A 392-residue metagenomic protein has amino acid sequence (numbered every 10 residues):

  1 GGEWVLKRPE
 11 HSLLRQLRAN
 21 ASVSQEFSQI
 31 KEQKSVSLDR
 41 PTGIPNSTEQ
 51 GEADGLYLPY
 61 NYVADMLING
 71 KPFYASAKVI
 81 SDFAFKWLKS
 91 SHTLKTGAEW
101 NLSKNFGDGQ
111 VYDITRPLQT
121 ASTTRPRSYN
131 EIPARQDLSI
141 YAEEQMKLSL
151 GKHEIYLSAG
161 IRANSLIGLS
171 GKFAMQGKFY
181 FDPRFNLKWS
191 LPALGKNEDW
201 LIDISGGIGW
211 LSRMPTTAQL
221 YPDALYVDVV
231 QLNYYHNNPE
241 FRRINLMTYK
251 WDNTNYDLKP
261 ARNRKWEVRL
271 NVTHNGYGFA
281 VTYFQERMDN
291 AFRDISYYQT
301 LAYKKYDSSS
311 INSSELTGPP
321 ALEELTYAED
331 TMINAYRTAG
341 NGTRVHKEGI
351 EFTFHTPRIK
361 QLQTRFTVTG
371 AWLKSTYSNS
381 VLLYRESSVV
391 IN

Functional and structural regions predicted by a protein language model:
G1, G70-K78, R135-Y141, Y180-N186 (+5 more regions): Transmembrane beta-barrel architecture of outer-membrane proteins
G2-K172, G349: Face-selective signature of the C-terminal outer-membrane beta-barrel domain
W4, R18-Q25, Q29-K34, S205 (+2 more regions): Membrane-embedded beta-barrel scaffold of Gram-negative outer-membrane proteins
F27-K34, S103-G109, H153, G168-K172 (+9 more regions): Outer-membrane beta-barrel proteins
L38-N61, K104-S128, A224-D252, Q299-N334 (+1 more regions): Surface-exposed loop/turn segments flanking beta-strands in extracellular/periplasmic regions
D65-F73, S128-Q136, F173-Y180, D257-R262 (+2 more regions): Replace "Gram-negative outer membrane beta-barrel proteins" with "bacterial and organellar outer membrane beta-barrel
K78-F85, L150-L157, R287, K304-N392: Gram-negative outer-membrane beta-barrel transporters
E99-N101, E131-G278, T282-E286: Structural signature of Gram-negative outer-membrane beta-barrels, strongest in the C-terminal barrel of TonB-dependent
